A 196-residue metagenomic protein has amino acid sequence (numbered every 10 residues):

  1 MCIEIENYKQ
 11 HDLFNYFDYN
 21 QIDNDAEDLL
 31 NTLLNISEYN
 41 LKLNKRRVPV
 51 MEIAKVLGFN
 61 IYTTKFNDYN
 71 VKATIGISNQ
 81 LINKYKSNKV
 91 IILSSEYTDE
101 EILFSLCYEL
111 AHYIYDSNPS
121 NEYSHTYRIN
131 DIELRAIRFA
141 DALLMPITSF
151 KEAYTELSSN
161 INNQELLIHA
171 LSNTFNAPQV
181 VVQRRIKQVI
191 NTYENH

Functional and structural regions predicted by a protein language model:
M1-H196: Active-site hotspot residues in diverse enzymes, especially metal/ion-binding acidic/histidine motifs
